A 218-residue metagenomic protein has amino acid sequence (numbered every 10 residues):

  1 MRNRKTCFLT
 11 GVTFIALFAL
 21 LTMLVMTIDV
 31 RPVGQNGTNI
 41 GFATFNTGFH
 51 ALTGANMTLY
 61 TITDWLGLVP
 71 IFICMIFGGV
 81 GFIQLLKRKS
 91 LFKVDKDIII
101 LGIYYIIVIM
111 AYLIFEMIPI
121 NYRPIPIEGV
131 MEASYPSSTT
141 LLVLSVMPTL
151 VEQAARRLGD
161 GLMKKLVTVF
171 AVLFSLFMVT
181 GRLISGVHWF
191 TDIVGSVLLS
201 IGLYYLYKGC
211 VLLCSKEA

Functional and structural regions predicted by a protein language model:
M1-I73, M117-I127: N-terminal transmembrane-helix/juxtamembrane module of multi-pass inner/ER membrane proteins
R4-L9, V25-M26, E128-A218: Membrane-embedded catalytic cores of phosphoryl/pyrophosphoryl-handling enzymes
V12, A16, L20, I99-I114 (+4 more regions): Hydrophobic, lipid-facing residues on alpha-helical transmembrane segments of integral membrane proteins
F14, G67-I73, Y105, I109 (+1 more regions): Hydrophobic alpha-helical transmembrane segments of polytopic
F18-A19, I71-G81, I109-L113, T149 (+2 more regions): Helical transmembrane-bundle signal
V33, I83-L166: Membrane-interface loops
N56-D64, K89, K93, D97 (+3 more regions): Membrane-helix interfacial "entry" motifs
L59, I73-F92: Membrane-helix interface/capping segments
